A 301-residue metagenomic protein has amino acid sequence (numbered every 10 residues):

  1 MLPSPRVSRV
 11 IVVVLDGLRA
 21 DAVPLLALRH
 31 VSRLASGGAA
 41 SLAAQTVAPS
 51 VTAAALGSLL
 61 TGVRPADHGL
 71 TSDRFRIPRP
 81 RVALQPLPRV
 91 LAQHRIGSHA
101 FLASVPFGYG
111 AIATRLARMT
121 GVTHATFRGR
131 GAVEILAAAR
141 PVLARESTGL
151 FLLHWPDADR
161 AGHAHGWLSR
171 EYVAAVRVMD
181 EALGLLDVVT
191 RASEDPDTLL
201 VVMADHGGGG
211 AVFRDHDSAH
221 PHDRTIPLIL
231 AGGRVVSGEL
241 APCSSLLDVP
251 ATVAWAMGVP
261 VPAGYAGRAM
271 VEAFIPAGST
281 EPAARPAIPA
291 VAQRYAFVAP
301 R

Functional and structural regions predicted by a protein language model:
M1-R301: Feature captures the catalytic ectodomains and active-site-proximal regions of enzymes that hydrolyze or transfer
